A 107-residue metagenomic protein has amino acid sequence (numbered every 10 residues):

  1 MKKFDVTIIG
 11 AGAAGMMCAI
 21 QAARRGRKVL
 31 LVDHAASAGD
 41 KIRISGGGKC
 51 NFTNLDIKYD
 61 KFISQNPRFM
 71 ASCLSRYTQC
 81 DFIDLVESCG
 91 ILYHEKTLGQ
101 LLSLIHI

Functional and structural regions predicted by a protein language model:
K2-F4: Core beta-strand elements of the Rossmann-like FAD/NAD(P) dinucleotide-binding domain in flavoenzyme oxidoreductases
V6-L31: N-terminal Rossmann-like FAD-binding beta1-loop-alpha1 element of flavoenzymes
A11-G12, D33-A35, G46-G47, N54-L55: Fold-independent oxyanion-binding glycine-rich loops and adjacent beta-strand/coil segments at enzyme active sites
M17, S37, Y77, D81: Conserved active-site and cofactor/substrate-binding residues in soluble primary-metabolism enzymes
A23-G46: Glycine-rich FAD pyrophosphate-binding loop
K49-L98: Glycine-rich active-site loop/strand segments that organize a redox cofactor
Q100-L102: P-loop NTPase switch module centered on the Walker A-proximal segment
I105-I107: Conserved small/polar residues in nucleotide/adenosyl-binding loops
